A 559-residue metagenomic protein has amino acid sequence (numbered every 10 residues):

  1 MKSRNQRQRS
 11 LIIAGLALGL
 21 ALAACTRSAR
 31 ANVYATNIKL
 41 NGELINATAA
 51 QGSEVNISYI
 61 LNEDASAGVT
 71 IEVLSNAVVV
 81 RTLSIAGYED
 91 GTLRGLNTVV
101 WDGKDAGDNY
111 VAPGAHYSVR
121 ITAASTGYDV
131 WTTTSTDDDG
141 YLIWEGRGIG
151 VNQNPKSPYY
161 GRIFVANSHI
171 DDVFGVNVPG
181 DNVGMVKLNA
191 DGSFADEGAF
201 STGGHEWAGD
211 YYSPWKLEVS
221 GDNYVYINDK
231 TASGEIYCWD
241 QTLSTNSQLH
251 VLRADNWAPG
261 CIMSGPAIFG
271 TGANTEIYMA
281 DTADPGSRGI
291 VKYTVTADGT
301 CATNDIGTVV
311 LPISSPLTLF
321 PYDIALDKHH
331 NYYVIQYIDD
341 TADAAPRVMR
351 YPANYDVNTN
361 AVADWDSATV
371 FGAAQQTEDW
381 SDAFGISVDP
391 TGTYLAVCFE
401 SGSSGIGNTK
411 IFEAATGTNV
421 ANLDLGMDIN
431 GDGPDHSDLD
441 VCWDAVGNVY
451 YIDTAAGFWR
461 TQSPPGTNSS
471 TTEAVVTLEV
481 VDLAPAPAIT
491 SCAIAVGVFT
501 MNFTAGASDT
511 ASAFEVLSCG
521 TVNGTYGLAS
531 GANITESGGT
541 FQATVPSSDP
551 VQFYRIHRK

Functional and structural regions predicted by a protein language model:
R27-S53, D137-R147, L483-A486: Short, compositionally biased P/S/T/A/G/V-rich stretches that sit at domain boundaries
V78-V111, A529-T544: Glycine-centered tight-turn motifs at strand-turn-strand junctions
S84, W131-G140, G184-W207, C238-Q241 (+7 more regions): Beta-propeller fold detector
I143-Q153, G204-V219, A254-G270, S315-D327 (+2 more regions): Repeated scaffold domains used in trafficking and secretory/extracellular systems, primarily beta-propellers
K156-A166, Y224-N228, N274-A280, N331-I335 (+2 more regions): Conserved beta-propeller blade signature
H169-F174, T231-G234, A283-S287, I338-D343 (+2 more regions): Short glycine/acidic-enriched loop and turn motifs that connect beta-strands
P434-A484: Blade-level signature of beta-propeller repeat domains, shared across WD40, Kelch, NHL, RCC1 and BNR/Asp-box propellers
A484-K559: Short, composition-biased motifs enriched in small/polar/acidic residues
